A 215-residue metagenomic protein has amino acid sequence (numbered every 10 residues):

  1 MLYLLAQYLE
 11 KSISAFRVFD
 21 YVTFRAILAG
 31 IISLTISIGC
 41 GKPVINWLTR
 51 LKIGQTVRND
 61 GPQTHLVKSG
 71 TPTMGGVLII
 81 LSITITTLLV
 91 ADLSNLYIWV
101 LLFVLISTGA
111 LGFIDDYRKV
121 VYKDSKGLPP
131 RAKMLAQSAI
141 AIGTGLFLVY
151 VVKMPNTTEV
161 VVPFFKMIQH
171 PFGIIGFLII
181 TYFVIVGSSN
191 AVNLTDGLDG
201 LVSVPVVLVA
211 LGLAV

Functional and structural regions predicted by a protein language model:
L2-V215: "…together with the soluble PPM/PP2C metallo-phosphatase catalytic core" -> "…together with the soluble PPM/PP2C
